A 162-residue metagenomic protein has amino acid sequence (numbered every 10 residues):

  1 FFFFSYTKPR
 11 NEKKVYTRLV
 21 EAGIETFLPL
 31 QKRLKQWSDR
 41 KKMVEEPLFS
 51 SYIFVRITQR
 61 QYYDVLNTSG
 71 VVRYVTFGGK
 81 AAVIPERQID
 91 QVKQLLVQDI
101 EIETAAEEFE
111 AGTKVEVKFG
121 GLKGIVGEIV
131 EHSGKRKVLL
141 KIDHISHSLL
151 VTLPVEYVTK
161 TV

Functional and structural regions predicted by a protein language model:
F1-K114, I129-V130, R136-V162: Acidic-enriched and Gly/Ser
F109-A111, K118-I125: Short coil-to-beta-strand transition motifs
